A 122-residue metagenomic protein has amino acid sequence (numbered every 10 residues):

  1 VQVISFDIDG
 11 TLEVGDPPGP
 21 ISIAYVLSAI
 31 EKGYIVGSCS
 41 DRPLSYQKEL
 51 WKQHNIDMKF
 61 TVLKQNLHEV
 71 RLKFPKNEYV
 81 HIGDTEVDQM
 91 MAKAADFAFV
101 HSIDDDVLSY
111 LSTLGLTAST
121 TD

Functional and structural regions predicted by a protein language model:
V1-N66: Alpha-helical substrate-recognition element adjacent to the catalytic core
V1-Q2, A118-D122: N-terminal intrinsically disordered, low-complexity tails enriched in polar/charged
Q2, D57-K59, N77-V80, D96: Conserved acidic residues
S22, V26, L67-F74, Y110 (+1 more regions): Generic hydrophobic alpha-helical segments
K48-Q53, L72-F74, Q89-A94, Y110-L111: Short loop/helix-cap segments at secondary-structure boundaries that form the rim of catalytic
V62-E69, I103-L108: Short, acidic/turn-prone active-site loops that include or flank metal/cofactor- and phosphate-binding residues
L67-V87: Conserved Lys-Pro-Asp/Glu-containing loop-to-beta segment of HAD-superfamily phosphomonoesterases, centered on
V80-L116, T120: Acidic, Mg2+-coordinating phosphoryl-transfer loop and its flanking beta/alpha structural elements, shared across
